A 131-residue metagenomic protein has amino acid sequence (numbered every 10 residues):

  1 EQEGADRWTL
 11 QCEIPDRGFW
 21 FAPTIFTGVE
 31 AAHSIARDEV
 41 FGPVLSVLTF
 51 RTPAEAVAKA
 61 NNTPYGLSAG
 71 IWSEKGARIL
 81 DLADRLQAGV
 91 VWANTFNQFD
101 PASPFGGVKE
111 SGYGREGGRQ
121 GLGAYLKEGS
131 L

Functional and structural regions predicted by a protein language model:
E3-I14: Short, solvent-exposed loop/turn elements at beta->coil junctions and helix N-caps that rim active or binding pockets
E13-D16, W20-L131: Conserved C-terminal structural/oligomerization subdomain of aldehyde/semialdehyde dehydrogenase
